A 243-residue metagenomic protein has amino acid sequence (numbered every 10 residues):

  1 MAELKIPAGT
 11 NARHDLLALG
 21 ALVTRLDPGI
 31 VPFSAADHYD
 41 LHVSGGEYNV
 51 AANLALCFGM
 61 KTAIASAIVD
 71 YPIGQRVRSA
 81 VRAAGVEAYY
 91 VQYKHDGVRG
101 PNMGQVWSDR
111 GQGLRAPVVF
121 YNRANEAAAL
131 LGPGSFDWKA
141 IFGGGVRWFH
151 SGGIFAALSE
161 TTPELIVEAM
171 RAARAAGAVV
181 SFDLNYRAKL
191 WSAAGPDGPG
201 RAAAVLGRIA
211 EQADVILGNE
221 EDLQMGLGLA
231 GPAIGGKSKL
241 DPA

Functional and structural regions predicted by a protein language model:
M1-F33: Positively charged, low-complexity intrinsically disordered leader regions
R13, G145-V146, A213: Short, well-ordered alpha-helix to beta-strand connector turns
A35-S44: Short pre-catalytic strand/loop immediately N-terminal to key active-site residues, enriched for Gly-Thr
H42, N49-K61, A83: Alpha-helix C-terminal capping segments
K61-G153: Conserved N-terminal subdomain of the carbohydrate kinase-like
I64, V180-F182, I216: Hydrophobic faces of well-ordered beta-strands that scaffold small-molecule active sites in alpha/beta enzyme cores
A175-V179: A short helix->loop->beta-strand "cap" motif at the edges of active sites that frequently abuts
K189-A243: Conserved phosphate/ATP/ADP-binding segment of small-molecule kinases
